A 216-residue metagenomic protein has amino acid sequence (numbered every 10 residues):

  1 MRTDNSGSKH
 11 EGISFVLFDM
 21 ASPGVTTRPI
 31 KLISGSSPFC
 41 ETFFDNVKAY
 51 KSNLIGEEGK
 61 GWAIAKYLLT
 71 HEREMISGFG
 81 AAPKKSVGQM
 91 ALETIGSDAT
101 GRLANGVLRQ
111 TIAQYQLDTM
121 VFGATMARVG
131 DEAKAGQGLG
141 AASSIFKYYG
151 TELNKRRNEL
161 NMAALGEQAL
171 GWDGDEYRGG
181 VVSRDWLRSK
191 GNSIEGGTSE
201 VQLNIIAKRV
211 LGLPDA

Functional and structural regions predicted by a protein language model:
M1-R28: A short core secondary-structure module
D4-S6, A21-P23, L32, K48-A49 (+3 more regions): Short, glycine-/Ser/Thr-/acidic-enriched flexible segments
K9-G12, S37, G56, T198-S199: Short glycine/proline-enriched turns and hinge-like loops at secondary-structure junctions
F15, F39, F43, W62-I64 (+4 more regions): Tryptophan-centric aromatic hotspots in well-structured domains and transmembrane helices
G24-A124, N192: Glycine-rich beta->alpha junctions and the first turn(s) of the following alpha-helix
I64-E72, I76-S77, L165-A216: Glycine-rich phosphate/cofactor-binding loops in nucleotide/flavin-utilizing enzymes
A99-R109, M120-D175: C-terminal helix-coil-helix/basic helical segment that borders enzyme active sites and/or dimer interfaces and provides
